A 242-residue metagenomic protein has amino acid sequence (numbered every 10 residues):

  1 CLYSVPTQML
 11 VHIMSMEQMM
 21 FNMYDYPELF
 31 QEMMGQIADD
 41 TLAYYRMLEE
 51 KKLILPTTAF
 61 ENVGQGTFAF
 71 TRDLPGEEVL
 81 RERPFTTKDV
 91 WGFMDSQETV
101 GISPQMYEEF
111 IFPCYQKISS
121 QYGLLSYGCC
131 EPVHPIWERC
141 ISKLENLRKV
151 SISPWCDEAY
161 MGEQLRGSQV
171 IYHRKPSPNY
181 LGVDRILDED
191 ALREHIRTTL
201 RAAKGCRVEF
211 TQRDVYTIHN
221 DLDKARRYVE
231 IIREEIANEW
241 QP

Functional and structural regions predicted by a protein language model:
C1-P242: Active-site loop segments of alpha/beta catalytic cores
